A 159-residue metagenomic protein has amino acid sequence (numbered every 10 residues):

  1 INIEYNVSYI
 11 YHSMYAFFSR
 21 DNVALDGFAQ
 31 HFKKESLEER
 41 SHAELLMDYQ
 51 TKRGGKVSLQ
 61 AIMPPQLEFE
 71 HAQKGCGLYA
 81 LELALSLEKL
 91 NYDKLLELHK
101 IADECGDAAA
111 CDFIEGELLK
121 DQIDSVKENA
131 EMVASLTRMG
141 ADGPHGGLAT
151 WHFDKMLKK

Functional and structural regions predicted by a protein language model:
I1-K159: Iron-associated oxidoreductase/ferritin-like identity signal
